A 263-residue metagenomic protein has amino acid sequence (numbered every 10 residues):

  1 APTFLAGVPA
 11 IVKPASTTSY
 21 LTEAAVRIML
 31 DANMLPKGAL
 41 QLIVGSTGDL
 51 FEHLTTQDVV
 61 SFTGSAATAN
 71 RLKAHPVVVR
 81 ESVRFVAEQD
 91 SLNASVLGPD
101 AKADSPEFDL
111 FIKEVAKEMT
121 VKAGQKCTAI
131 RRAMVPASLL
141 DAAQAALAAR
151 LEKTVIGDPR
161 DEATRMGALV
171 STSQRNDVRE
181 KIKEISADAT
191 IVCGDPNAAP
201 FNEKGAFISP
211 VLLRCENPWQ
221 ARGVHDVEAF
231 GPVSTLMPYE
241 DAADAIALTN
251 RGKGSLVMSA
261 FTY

Functional and structural regions predicted by a protein language model:
A1-P36, N93, F230-P232: Conserved small-residue-rich beta-alpha loop and adjacent elements that most often cradle the phosphate/pyrophosphate
P2-F4, E52, L248: Hydrophobic/aromatic ligand-binding patch that stacks against planar heteroaromatic rings of cofactors or nucleotides
A10-V12, V86, V257-F261: Short hydrophobic alpha-helical runs that function as membrane-insertion/retention elements
I28-N33, G38-A39, T56-V59, A67-W219 (+1 more regions): ALDH superfamily catalytic-core signature
L40-S61: A structured beta-alpha segment of the ubiquitous adenosine-cofactor-binding alpha/beta core
T164, K204-S209, D226-V233, G252-V257: Conserved glycine-rich beta-strand-loop-beta hairpin in the small C-terminal domain of fold type I
T190-C193, S255-T262: Bilobed periplasmic-binding protein-like "clamshell/Venus-flytrap" ligand-binding domains
T235-E240, F261: A structural signal for short, well-ordered beta-strand elements
